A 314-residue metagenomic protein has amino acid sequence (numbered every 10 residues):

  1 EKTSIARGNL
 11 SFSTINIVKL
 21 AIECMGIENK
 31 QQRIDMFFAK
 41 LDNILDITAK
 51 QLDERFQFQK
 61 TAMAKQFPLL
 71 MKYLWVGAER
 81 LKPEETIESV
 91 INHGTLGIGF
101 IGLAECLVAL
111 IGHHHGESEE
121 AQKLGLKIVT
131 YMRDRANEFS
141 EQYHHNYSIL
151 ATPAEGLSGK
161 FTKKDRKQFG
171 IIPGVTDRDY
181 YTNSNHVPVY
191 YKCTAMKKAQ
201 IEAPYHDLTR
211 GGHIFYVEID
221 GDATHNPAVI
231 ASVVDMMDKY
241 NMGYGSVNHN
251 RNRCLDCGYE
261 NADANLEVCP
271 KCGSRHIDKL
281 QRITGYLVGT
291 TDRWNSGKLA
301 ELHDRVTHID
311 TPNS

Functional and structural regions predicted by a protein language model:
E1-H93, H113-H114, S118-P270, S274-D278: Conserved catalytic cores of very large enzyme subunits
A6-L10, I87-L107, R275-W294: Conserved phosphate/anionic-ligand binding catalytic regions in large, soluble enzymes, centered on
V18, E23, Q66, H93-G94 (+5 more regions): Surface-exposed loop/turn and secondary-structure junction residues enriched for glycine/proline
L266, G273-S314: Long insertion/accessory domains within large nucleic-acid-processing enzymes
